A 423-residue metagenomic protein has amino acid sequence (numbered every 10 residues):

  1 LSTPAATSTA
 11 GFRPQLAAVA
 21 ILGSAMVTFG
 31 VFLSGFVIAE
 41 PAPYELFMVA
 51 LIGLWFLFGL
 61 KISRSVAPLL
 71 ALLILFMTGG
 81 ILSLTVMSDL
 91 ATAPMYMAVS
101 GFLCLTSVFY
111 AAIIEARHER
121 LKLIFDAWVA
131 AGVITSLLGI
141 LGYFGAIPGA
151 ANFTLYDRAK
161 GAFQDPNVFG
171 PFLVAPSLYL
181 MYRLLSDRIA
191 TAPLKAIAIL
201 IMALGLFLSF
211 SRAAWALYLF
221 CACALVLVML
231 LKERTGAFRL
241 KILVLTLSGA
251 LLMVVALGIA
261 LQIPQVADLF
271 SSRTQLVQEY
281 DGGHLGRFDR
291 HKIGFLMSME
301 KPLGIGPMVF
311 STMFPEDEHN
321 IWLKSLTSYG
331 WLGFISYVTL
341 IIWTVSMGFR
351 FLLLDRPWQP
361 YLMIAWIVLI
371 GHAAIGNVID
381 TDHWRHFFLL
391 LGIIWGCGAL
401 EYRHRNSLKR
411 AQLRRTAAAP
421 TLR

Functional and structural regions predicted by a protein language model:
S2-K61, T78-M87, H372-A374, L389: N-terminal signal-anchor transmembrane segment
G11-V19, F56-A71, R183-I197, E233-V244 (+1 more regions): Membrane-interface helix-loop-helix junctions at transmembrane boundaries of multi-pass membrane enzymes, predominantly
L22-G30, A198-L200, F349-V378, I393-I394: Loop-to-helix entry and N-terminal half of a specific, functionally important transmembrane alpha helix in multi-pass
M48-W55, A222, M363-A373, T381-R423: Transmembrane alpha-helices of multi-pass inner-membrane enzymes
I52, K122-T154, G161-K232, T339-R350 (+1 more regions): Alpha-helical transmembrane segments of multi-pass inner-membrane proteins
G53-I62, G80-G139, Y179, K232: Transmembrane alpha-helical segments and their membrane-water interfaces
L137, F144, M229-Q278, K292-M299 (+1 more regions): A membrane-periplasm/extracellular boundary helix in multi-pass inner-membrane enzymes that assemble envelope glycans
G149, F153, Q275-W331, G348-L353: Long extracytoplasmic/lumenal interhelical loops at the membrane interface of multi-pass membrane proteins
